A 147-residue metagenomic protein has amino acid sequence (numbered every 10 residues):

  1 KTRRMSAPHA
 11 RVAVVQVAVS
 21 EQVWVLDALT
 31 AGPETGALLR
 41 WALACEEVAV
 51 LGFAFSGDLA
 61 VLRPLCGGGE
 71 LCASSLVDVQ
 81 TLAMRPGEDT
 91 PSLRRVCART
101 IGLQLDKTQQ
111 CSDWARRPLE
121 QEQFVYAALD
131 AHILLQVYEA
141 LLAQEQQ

Functional and structural regions predicted by a protein language model:
T2-A140: Conserved DEDDh/DEDDy metal-dependent 3′-5′ exonuclease domain
E145-Q147: Acidic catalytic cores of enzymes that act on phosphate-bearing nucleotides/polynucleotides
